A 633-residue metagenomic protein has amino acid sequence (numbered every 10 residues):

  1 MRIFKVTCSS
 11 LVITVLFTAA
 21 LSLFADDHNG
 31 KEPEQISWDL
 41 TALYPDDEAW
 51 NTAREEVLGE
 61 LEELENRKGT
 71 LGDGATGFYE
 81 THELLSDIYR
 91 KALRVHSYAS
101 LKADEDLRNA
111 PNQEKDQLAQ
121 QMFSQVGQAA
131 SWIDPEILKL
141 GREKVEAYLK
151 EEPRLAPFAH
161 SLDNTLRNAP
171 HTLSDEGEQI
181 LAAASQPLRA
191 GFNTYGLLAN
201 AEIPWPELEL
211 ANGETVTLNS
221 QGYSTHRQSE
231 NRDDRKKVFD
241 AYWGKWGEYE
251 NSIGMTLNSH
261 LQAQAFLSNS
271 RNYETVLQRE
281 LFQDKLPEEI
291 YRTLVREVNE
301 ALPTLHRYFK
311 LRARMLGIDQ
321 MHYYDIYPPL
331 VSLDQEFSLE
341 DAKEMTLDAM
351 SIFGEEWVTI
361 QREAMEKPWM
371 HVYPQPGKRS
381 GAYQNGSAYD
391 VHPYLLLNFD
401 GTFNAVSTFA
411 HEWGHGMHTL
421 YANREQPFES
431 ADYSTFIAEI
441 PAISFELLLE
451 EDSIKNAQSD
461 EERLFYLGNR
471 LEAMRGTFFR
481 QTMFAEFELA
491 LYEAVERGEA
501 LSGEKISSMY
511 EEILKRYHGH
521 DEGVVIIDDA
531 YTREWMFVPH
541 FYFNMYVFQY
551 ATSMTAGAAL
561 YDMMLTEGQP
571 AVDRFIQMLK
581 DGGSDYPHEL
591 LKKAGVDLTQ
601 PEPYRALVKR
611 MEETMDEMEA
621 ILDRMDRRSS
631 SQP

Functional and structural regions predicted by a protein language model:
C8-A20: Bacterial N-terminal signal peptides
L23-S332, K343, L514, I621-S631: A well-structured
G30-E32, T41-P45, I137-L140, H160-T172 (+10 more regions): C-terminal, non-catalytic "cap/extension" segments appended to globular domains
N272, D400-L420, A442, L447 (+2 more regions): Active-site recognition of the HExxH zinc-binding catalytic motif
L311, M315-I352, V358, H418 (+3 more regions): Long, K/E/R/D-enriched contiguous segments that form extended
Q335-F337, M370-H392: Catalytic zinc-binding patch centered on the HExxH motif and its immediate surroundings that defines zinc-dependent
Q335-S338, D390-A410: Short pre-active-site segment immediately N-terminal to the catalytic Zn-binding motif
T419-N469: Helical catalytic core of nucleic-acid polymerases
